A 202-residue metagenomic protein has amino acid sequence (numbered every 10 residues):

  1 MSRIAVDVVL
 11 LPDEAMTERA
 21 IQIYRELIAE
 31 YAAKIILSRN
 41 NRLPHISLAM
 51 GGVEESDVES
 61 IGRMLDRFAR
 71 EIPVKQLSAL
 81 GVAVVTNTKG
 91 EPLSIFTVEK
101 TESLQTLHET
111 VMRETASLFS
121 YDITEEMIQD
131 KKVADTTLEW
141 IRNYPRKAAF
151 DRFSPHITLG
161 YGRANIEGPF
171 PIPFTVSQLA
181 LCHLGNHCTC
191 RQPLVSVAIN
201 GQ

Functional and structural regions predicted by a protein language model:
M1-A79, V84-N87, T101-L184, V195-Q202: Basic, often amphipathic N-terminal segments
T88-P92: Acidic/polar active-site rim loop that often engages polyanionic ligands
S94-K100: Short histidine-centered catalytic/ligand-binding loop motif
Q192: Nucleic-acid-interacting cores, centered on viral/eukaryotic replication and modification enzymes
